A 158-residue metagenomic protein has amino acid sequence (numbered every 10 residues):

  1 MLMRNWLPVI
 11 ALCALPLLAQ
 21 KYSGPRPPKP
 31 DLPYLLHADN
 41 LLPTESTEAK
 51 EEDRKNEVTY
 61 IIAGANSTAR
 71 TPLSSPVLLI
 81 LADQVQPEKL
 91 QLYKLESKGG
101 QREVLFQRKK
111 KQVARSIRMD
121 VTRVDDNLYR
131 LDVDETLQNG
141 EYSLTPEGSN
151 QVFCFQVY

Functional and structural regions predicted by a protein language model:
M1-L7: Bacterial N-terminal signal peptides that target proteins for export
I10-A19: Hydrophobic h-region of N-terminal signal peptides that target proteins for export in Gram-negative bacteria
Q20-V104, E147-Y158: Primarily secretory-pathway and cell-envelope proteins
E88-Q91, M119, G140: Short beta-strand/loop motifs in extracellular/secreted proteins, especially within beta-sandwich accessory domains
R102-D125: Extended, solvent-exposed segments with strong compositional bias
R118, L128, V152-C154: Well-ordered beta-strand positions in beta-sheet-rich domains
N127, V133-E141: A glycine-anchored, Pro-Gly-centered beta-turn/N-cap motif
